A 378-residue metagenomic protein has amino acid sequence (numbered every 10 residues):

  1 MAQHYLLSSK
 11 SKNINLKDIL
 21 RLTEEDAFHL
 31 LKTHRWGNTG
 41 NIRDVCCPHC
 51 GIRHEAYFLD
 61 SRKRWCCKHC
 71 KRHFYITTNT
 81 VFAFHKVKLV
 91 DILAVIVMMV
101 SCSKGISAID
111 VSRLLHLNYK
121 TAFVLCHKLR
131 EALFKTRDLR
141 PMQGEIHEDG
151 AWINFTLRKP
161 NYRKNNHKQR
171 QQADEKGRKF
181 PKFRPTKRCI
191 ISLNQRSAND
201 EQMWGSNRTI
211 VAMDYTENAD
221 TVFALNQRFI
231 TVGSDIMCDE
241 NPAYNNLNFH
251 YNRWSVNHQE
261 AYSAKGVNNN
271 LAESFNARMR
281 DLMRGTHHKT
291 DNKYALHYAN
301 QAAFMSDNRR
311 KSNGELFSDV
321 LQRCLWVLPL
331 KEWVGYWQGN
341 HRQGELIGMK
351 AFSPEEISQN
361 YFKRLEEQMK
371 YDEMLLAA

Functional and structural regions predicted by a protein language model:
M1-A378: Residue-level recognition of single "structural anchor" positions that define or cap local secondary structure
